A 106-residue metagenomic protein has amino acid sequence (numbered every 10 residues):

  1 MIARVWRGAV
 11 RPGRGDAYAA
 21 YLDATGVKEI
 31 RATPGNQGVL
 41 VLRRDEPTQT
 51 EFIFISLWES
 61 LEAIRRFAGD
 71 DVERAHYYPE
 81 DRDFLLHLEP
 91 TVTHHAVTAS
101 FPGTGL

Functional and structural regions predicted by a protein language model:
I2, L40-T50, H76-L106: Glycine-rich beta-strand-turn "strand-cap" elements at beta-sheet edges
I2-G8: Active-site-flanking beta-strand signature of metal-NTP-handling nucleotidyl enzymes and homologous cyclase-like
A9, L42, I55-L57: Short hydrophobic/aromatic beta-strand micro-patches that form the beta-sheet surface supporting nucleotide- or nucleic
A9-L22: Short, surface-exposed ligand-recognition loops at beta-strand->loop->(often short) alpha-helix junctions that present
P12, S60, A96-A99: Non-catalytic surface loops within mature trypsin-like serine protease
A24-N36, L57-T93: An amphipathic, aromatic/His-enriched active-site/gating alpha helix that lines ligand/cofactor pockets
V27-I53: Short, glycine- and small/hydrophobic-rich beta-strand elements in well-ordered beta-sheets
